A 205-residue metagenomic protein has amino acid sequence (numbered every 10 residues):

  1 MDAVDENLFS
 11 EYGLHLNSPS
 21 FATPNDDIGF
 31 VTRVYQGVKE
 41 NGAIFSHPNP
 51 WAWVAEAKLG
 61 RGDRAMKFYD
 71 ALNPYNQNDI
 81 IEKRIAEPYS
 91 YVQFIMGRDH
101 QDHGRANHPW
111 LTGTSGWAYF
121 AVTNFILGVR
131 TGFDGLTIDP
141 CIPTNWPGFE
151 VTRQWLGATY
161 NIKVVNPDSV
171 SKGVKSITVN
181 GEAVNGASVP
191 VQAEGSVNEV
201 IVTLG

Functional and structural regions predicted by a protein language model:
M1-G205: Acidic, mature catalytic/reactive cores of soluble proteins
